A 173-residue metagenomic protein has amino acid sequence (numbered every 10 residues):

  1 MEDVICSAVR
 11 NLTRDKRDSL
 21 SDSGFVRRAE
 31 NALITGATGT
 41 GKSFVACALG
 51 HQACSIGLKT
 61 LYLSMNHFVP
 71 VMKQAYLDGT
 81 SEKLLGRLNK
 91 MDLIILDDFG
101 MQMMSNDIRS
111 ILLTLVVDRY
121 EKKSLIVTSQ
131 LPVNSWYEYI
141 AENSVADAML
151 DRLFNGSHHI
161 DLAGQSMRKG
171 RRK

Functional and structural regions predicted by a protein language model:
E2-S23: N-terminal pre-Walker A segment at the start of P-loop NTPase domains
V4, A46, S64: Conserved hydrophobic/aromatic pocket- or pore-lining residues that grip, position, or stack substrates in active sites
S23, A53, L115-R119: Hydrophobic helix-cap positions at the C-terminus of alpha-helices in RecA-like/P-loop ATPase nucleotide-binding cores
R27-A32: Pre-Walker A (Motif I) flank of P-loop NTPase domains
I34-L58: Walker A/P-loop
K59, L63, H67-K90, F99-K173: Replace "adjacent to P-loop NTPase cores in ATP/GTP-dependent enzymes" with "adjacent to NTP-binding cores
L93: Walker B motif beta-strand of ABC-family P-loop ATPases
